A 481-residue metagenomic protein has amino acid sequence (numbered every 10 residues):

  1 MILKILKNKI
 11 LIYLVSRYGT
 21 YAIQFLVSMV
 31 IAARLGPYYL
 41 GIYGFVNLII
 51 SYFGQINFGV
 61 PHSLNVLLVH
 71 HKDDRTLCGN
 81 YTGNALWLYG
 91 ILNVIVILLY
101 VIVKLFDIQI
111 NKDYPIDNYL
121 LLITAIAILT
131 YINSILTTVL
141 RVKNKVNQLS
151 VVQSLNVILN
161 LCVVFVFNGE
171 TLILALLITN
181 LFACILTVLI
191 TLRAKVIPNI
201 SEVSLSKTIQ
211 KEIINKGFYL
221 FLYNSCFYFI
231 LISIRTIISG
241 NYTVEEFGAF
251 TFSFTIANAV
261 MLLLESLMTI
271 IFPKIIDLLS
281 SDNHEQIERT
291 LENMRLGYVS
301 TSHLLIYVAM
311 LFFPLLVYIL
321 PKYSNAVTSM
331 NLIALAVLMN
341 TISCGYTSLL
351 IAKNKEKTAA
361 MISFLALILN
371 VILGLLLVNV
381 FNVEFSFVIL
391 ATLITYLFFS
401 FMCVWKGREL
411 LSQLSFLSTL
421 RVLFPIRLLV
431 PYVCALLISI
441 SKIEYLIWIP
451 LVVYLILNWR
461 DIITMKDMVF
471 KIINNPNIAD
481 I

Functional and structural regions predicted by a protein language model:
M1-I2, L6, P115, L174-A175 (+3 more regions): Interhelical loop/hinge segments that connect adjacent transmembrane helices in multipass membrane
K4-N65, I97-V101, I126, N160-L161 (+3 more regions): Signature of the first transmembrane helix
K9-T20, V46, Q55-L105, N118-L121 (+3 more regions): Membrane-water interface segments that mark the loop-to-transmembrane alpha-helix transition
A32-I42, K143-V151, V157-T187, N354-K357 (+4 more regions): Membrane-interface helix-loop junctions in multi-pass transport and translocation proteins
N57-D73, V142, S253, A257-R295 (+1 more regions): Helix-loop junctions and terminal segments of transmembrane helices in multi-pass membrane transport/translocation
G83-N111, C162-V166, L264, E288-T341 (+2 more regions): Alpha-helical transmembrane segments of multi-pass membrane transport and lipid-handling proteins
L129-V151, A334-L365, G407-S412: Membrane-interface junctions at transmembrane-helix termini in multi-pass inner-membrane proteins
Q413-V422, V433-I481: Membrane-proximal transmembrane or re-entrant/amphipathic helices at the cytosolic face
